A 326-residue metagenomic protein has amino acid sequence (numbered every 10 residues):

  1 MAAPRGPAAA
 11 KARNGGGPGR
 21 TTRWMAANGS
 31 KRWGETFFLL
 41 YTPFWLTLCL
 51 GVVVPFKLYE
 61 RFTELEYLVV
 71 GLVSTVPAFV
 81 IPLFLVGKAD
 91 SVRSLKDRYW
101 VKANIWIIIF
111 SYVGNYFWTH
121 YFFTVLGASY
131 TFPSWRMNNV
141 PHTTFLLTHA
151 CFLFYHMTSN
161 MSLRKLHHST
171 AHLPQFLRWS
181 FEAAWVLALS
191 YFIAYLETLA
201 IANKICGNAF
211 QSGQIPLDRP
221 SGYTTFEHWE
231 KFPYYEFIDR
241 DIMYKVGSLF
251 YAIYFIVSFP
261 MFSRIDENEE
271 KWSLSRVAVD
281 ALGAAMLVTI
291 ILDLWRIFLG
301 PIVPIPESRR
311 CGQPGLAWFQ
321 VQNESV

Functional and structural regions predicted by a protein language model:
A2-V326: Aromatic-rich, lipid-facing transmembrane alpha helices and their immediate juxtamembrane interface loops in integral
